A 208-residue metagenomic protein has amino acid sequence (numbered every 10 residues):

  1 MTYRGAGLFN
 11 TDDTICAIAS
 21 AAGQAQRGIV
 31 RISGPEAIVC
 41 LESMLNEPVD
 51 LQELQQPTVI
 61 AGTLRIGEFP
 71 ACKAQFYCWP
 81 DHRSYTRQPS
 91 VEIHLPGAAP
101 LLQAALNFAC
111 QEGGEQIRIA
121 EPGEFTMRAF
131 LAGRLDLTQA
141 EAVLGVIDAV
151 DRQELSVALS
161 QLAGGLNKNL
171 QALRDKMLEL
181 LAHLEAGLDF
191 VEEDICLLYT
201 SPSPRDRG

Functional and structural regions predicted by a protein language model:
M1-S156, S160, G164: A glycine-rich (often HGG/GG-containing) alpha/beta subdomain
N46, G114, G145-R152, Q171 (+2 more regions): Generic secondary-structure signature for well-ordered alpha-helical cores
V157-L180, G187-L198: An accessory alpha-helical subdomain
Y199-G208: Single conserved hydrophobic/aromatic residue that forms the stacking wall/gate of nucleotide- or nucleobase-binding
